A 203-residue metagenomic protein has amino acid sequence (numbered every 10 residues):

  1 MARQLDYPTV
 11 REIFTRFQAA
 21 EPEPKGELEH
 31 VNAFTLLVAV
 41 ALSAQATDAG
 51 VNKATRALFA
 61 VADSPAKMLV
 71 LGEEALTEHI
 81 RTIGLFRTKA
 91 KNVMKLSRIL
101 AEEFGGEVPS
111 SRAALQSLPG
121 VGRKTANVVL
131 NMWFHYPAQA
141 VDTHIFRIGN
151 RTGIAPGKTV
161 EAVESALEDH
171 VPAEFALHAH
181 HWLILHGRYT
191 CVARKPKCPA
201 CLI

Functional and structural regions predicted by a protein language model:
A2-I203: Catalytic cores of DNA base-excision repair glycosylases
